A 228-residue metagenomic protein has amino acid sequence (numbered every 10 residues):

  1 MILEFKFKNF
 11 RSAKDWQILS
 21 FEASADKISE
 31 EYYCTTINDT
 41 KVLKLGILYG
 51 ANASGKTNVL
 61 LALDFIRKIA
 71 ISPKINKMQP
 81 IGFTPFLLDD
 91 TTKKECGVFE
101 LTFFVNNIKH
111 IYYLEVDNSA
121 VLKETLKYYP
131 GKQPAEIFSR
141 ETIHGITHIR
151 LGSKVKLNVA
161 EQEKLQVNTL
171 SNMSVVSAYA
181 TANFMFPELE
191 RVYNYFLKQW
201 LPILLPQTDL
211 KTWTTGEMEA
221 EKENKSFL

Functional and structural regions predicted by a protein language model:
I2-F65: Pre-Walker A-like glycine/lysine-rich segment at the N-terminus of P-loop NTPase domains
F5, L19, F99-L101, E124 (+1 more regions): Well-ordered beta-strand positions enriched in small/hydrophobic/aromatic, beta-favoring residues
K6, S20-E22, T102, E115 (+1 more regions): Residues in well-ordered beta-strands of folded domains
F7, R11, F103-V105, Y128: Short acidic, glycine-rich loop/turn motifs
D15, L88-D90, A178: Generic structural "secondary-structure junction" signal
W16, F83-P85, P134-A135, M173: Generic secondary-structure boundary/loop-capping signal
I37-K41, I47, A51, L60-V121: Conserved P-loop NTP-binding catalytic core
I111-L228: Electropositive, glycine-dotted interaction segments that contact anionic polymers or phosphate-rich ligands
